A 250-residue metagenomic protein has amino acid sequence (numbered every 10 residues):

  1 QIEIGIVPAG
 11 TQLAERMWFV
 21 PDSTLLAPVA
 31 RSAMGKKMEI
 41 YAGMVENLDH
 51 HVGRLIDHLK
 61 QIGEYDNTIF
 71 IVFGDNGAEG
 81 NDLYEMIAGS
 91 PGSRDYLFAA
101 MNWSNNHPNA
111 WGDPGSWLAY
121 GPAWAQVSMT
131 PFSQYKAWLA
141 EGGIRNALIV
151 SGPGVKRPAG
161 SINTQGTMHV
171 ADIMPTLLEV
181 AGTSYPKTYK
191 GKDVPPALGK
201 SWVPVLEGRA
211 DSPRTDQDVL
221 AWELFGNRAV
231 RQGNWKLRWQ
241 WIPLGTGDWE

Functional and structural regions predicted by a protein language model:
E3-G10, A14-I40, N76-S90, V155-K156: Active-site His/acidic residue clusters
G5, L48-D49, L55-G63, N76-Y84 (+4 more regions): A generic secondary-structure signal for well-formed alpha-helical elements
L13-D22, I71-G80, Y84, W138 (+3 more regions): Short, solvent-exposed turn/loop segments enriched in Gly/Ser/Thr/Pro and often Arg
A30-T68, A78, Y84-A123, V127: A long, amphipathic alpha-helix that forms part of the scaffold/cap immediately adjacent to metal-dependent active
V45, D49, H58, E79 (+4 more regions): C-terminal substrate/ligand-recognition segments
G63-I71, T188-P195: Short, glycine/acidic-rich hinge or "gate" loops at secondary-structure transitions that mediate conformational
D113-I144, K156-G166, A171-E250: C-terminal cap/loop subdomain of S1 sulfatases and analogous C-terminal strand-loop tails that border
